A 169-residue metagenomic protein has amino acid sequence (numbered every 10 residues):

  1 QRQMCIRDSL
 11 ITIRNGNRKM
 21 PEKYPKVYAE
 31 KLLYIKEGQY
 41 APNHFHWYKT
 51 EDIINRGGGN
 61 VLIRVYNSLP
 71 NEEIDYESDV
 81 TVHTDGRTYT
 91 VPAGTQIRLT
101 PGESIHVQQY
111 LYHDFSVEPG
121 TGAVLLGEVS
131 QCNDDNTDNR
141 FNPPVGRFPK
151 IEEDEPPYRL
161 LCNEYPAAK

Functional and structural regions predicted by a protein language model:
R2-I6: Short, small-residue-biased leader/transition segments that mark boundaries at the very start of proteins
I13-G16, K31-E51, Y66-P70, Q109: Conserved short histidine dyad/triad with adjacent acidic residue
P21-P25, P42-H46, D52-N55, S116-E118: Short histidine-centered beta-strand/loop micro-motifs that create catalytic or ligand/metal-coordination sites
K31-L33, E51-N55, Q96-I97, I105: His/acidic/aromatic-lined binding-pocket segments of jelly-roll/cupin-type domains and related regulatory beta-sandwich
K36, A93-G120, L126-Q131: Conserved metal-binding segment of the jelly-roll/cupin
K36-E37, K49-N71, D75-Y76, H83-D85: Glycine- and acidic-residue-biased ligand/ion/polar-headgroup-sensing regions
P70-Y89, S116-K169: Double-stranded beta-helix
